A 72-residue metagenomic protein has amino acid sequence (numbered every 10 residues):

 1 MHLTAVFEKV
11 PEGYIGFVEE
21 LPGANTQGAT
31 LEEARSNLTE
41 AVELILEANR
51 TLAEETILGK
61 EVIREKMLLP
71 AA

Functional and structural regions predicted by a protein language model:
M1-H2, S36-A72: Short, charged, surface-exposed hinge/linker loops at domain edges that act as mobile lids or interdomain connectors
V6-E19: Short aromatic-glycine-(Arg/Gly/Cys) micro-motifs in beta-strand/loop hairpins
P22-L31: A short, exposed loop/beta-hairpin motif centered on an aromatic-Gly-Thr core
